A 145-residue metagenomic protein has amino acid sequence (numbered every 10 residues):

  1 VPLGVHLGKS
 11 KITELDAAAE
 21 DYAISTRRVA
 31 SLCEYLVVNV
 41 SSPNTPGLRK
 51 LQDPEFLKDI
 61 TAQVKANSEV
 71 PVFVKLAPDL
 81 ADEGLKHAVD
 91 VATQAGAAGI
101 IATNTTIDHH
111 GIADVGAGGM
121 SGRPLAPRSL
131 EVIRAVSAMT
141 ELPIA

Functional and structural regions predicted by a protein language model:
V1, L51-L76, V115-L130: P-loop/Walker A phosphate-binding loop and immediately adjacent motor/lid segment at beta-alpha junctions
V1-V37, S42: Active-site beta->alpha loop and helix N-cap motifs at the rims of alpha/beta catalytic domains
P2-G4, N67-L80, V136-A145: Short beta-strand/loop segments at the ligand-binding rim of alpha/beta enzyme cores
H6-I12, S41-P43, K75-D79, T103-I107: Active-site beta-loop-alpha junctions enriched in small/polar residues
K9-Y22, R49-K50, F73-T93: Active-site glycine- and acidic-residue-rich loops that bind and position anionic ligands or nucleotide-like cofactors
Y22-A30, P54-K65, L85, V89-D90 (+1 more regions): Generic structural signal for well-ordered alpha-helices, preferentially at hydrophobic/aromatic core positions
C33-Y35, E69, A97, E141: A structural motif
V40-D53, L85, V89-L142: Glycine/Thr-rich beta-alpha phosphate-binding loop at enzyme active sites
